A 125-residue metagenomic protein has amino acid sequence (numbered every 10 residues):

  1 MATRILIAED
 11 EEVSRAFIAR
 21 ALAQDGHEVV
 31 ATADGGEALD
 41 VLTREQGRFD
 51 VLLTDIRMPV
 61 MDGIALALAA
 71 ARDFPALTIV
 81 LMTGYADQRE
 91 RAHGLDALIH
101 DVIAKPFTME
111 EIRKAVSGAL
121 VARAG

Functional and structural regions predicted by a protein language model:
E9: Conserved acidic carboxylate
A16-Q24: Charged docking surfaces used in two-component/phosphorelay signaling
G26-A33, V41: Short hydrophobic/Thr-rich beta-strand motif most characteristic of the beta2 strand and flanking loop of CheY-like
D34-E37, D62-L66: Acidic catalytic/metal-coordinating carboxylates
G47-L53: Active-site beta3 strand of CheY-like receiver
M58: Receiver (REC) domain active-site loop signature in two-component systems and cognate sites in sensor histidine kinases
A65, Y85-I103, E110, K114: Alpha4 helix (beta4-alpha4-beta5 surface) of REC/receiver domains from two-component response regulators
